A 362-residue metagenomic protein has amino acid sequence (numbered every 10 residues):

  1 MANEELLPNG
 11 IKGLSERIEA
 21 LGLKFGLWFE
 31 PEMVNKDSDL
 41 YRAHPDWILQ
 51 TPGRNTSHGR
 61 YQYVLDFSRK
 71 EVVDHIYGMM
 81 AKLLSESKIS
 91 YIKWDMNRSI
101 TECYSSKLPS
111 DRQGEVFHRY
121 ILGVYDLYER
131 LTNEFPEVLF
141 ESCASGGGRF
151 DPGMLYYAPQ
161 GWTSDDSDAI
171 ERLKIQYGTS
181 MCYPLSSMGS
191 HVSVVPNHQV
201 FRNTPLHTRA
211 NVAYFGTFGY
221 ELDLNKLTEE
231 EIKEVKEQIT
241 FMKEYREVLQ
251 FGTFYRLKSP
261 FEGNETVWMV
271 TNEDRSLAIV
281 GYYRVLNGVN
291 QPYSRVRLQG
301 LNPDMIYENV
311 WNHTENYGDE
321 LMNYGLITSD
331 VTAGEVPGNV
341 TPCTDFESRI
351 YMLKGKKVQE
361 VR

Functional and structural regions predicted by a protein language model:
M1-R42, D74-G78, R119-E129: Aromatic- and glycine-enriched glycan-recognition loops and surfaces that form the carbohydrate-binding subsites
I18, I76, D95, F140 (+3 more regions): Conserved, mostly hydrophobic/aromatic
F25-F29, I92-W94, E141-S142, Y220: Hydrophobic faces of well-ordered beta-strands that scaffold small-molecule active sites in alpha/beta enzyme cores
N35-D74, H118-N225: Glycan-recognition surfaces
L65, R69-D95: An active-site-proximal structural segment forming one wall of the substrate-binding cleft that immediately precedes
H207-K258: Catalytic cores of secreted or luminal carbohydrate-active enzymes
P260-N302: Carbohydrate-binding surface patches
L286-R362: C-terminal beta-sandwich/jelly-roll accessory domains of carbohydrate-active enzymes
